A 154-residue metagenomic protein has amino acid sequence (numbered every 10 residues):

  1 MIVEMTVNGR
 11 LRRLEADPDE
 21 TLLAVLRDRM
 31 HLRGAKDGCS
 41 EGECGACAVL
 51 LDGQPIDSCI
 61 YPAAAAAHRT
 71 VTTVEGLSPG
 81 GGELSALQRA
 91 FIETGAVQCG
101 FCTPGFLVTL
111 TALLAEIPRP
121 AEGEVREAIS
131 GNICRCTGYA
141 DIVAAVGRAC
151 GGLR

Functional and structural regions predicted by a protein language model:
M1-R154: Signature of N-terminal electron-transfer/Fe-S-associated modules in redox systems
